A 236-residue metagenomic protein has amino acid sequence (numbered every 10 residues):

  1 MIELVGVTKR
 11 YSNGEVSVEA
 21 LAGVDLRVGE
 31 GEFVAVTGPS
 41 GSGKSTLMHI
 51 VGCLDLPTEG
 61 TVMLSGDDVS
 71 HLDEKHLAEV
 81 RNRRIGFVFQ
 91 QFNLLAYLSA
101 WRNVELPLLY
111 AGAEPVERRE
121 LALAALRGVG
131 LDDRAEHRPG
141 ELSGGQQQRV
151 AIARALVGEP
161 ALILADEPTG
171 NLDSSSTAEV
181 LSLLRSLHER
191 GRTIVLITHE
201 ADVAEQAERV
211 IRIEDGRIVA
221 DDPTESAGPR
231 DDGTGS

Functional and structural regions predicted by a protein language model:
M1-I213: ABC family nucleotide-binding domain
M1-R10, A220-S236: ABC-family P-loop ATPase nucleotide-binding domain
V210-P223: H-loop (His-switch) and adjacent beta-strand-loop-beta switch element of ABC-type ATPase nucleotide-binding domains
